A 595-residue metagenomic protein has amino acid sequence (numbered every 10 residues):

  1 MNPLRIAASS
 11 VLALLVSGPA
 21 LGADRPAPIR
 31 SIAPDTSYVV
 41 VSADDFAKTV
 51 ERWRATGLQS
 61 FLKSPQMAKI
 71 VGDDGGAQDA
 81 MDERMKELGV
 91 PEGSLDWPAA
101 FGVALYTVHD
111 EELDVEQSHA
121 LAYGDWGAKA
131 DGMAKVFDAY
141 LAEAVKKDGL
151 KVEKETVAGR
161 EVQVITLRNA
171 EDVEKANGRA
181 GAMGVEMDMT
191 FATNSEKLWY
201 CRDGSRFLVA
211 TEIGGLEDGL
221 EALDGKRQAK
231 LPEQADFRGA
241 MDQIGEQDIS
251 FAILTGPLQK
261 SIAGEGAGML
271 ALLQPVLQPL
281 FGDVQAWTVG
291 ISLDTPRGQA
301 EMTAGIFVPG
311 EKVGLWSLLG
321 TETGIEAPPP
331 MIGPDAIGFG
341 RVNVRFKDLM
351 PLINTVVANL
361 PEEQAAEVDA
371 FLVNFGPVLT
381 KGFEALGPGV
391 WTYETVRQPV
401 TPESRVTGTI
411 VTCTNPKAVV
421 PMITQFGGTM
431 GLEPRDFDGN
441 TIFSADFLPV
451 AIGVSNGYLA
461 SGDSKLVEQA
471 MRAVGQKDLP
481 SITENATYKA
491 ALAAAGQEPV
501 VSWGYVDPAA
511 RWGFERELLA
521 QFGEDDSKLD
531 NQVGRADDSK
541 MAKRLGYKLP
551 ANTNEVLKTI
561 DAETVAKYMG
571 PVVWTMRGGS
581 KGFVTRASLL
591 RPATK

Functional and structural regions predicted by a protein language model:
M1-L4: N-terminal secretory signal peptides that target proteins for export/translocation
A7-P19: Bacterial N-terminal signal peptides
A23-T193, A235-L293, E301-E403, V420-G431 (+5 more regions): Structural boundary/hinge residues at secondary-structure and domain interfaces
V40-V41, H119-G124, R206-A210, G340 (+3 more regions): Short, structured motif recognition centered on aromatic/hydrophobic residues
K48, G132, C201-R206, A210-A229 (+4 more regions): Hydrophobic, ordered structural segments
T190-E265, D446-D537, M541-A542: A conserved glycine-rich beta-strand in the N-terminal activation segment of trypsin-fold
V368-T380, K417-I442, A542-A562: Beta-propeller and related beta-repeat scaffolds in trafficking/envelope systems
L557-K595: C-terminal regions of mature proteins
